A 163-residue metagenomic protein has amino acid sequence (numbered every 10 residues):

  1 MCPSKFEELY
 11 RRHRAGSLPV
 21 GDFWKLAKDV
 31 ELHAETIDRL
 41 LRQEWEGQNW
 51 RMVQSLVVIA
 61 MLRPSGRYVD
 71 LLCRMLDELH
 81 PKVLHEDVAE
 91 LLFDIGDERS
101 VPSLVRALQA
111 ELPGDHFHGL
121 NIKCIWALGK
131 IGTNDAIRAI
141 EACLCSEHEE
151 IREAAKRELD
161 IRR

Functional and structural regions predicted by a protein language model:
M1-C2, K25: Classical N-terminal secretory signal peptides
C2-E7, V30-Q43, R63-E78, D97-E111 (+2 more regions): Amphipathic alpha-helical scaffolding segments comprising HEAT/armadillo-like alpha-solenoid repeats
E8-V30, R42-P64, V83-D97, F117-T133 (+1 more regions): Structural detector for internal amphipathic alpha-helices that build alpha-solenoid repeat scaffolds
N49, H80-P81, L112, H116-F117 (+1 more regions): Short inter-helical turns and helix N-cap capping residues of alpha-solenoid HEAT/ARM repeat scaffolds
A142-A155: Charged interaction patches that mediate protein-protein contacts
